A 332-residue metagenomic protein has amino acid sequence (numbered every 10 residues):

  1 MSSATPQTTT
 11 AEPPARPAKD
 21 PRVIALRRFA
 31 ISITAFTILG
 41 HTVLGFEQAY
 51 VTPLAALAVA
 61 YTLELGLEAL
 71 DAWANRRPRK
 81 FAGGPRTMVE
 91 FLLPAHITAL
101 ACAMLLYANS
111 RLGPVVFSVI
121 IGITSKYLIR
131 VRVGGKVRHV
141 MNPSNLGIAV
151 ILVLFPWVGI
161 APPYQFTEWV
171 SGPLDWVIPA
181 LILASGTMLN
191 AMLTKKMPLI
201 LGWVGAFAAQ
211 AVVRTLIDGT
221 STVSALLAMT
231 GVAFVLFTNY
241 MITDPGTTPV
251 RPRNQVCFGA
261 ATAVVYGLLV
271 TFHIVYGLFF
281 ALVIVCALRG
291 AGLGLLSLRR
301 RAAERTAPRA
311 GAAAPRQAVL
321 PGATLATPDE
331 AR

Functional and structural regions predicted by a protein language model:
S2-R76, K80, P308: N-terminal signal-anchor module of multipass membrane proteins
A11-P13, F29-E47, E64-L65, I97-L106 (+2 more regions): Membrane-embedded alpha-helical segments in integral membrane proteins
P14-P17, G40, L63-G83, G122-V137 (+2 more regions): C-terminal ends of transmembrane helices
P14-T34, Q210-A323, R332: C-terminal transmembrane helix-loop-helix hairpin of multi-pass membrane proteins
I33-G40, P94-A103, I121-K126, P179-M188 (+3 more regions): Hydrophobic, membrane-inserted alpha-helices
F46-Y61, Y107-I120, Y164-A180, S221-F234: Structural signature of hydrophobic alpha-helical transmembrane segments
N75-S171: Membrane-interface helix-loop-helix junctions at boundaries between adjacent transmembrane segments
K136-V212: Long hydrophobic alpha-helical segments that form multi-pass transmembrane helix bundles in integral membrane proteins
